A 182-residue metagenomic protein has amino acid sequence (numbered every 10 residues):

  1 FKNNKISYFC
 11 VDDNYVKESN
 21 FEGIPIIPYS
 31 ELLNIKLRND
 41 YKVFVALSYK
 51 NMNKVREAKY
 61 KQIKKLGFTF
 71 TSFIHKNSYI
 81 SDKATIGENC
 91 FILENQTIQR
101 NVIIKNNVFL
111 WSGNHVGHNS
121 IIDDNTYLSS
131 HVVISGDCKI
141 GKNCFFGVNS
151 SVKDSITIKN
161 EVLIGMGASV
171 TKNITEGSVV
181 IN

Functional and structural regions predicted by a protein language model:
F1-N3, K36: Short, conserved loop/helix-junction motifs that constitute active-site signature segments in enzyme catalytic cores
N3, K65-L66, E176: Short, well-ordered coil loops that connect the C-terminus of an alpha-helix to the N-terminus of a beta-strand
N3-N20: NAD(P)-binding Rossmann-fold cofactor-contacting core
S7, Y41-K42, K142: Conserved acidic residues
D13-N14, Y49, A168: Glycine-rich beta-alpha junction loops
K17-H75, Y79: Phosphate-bearing ligand-interacting subdomains that bind or position ATP/ADP/UDP/GDP/NAD(P) or nucleotide-linked
S72-N182: Structural signal for interior beta-strand "rungs" in well-ordered beta-sheet cores of soluble enzyme domains
